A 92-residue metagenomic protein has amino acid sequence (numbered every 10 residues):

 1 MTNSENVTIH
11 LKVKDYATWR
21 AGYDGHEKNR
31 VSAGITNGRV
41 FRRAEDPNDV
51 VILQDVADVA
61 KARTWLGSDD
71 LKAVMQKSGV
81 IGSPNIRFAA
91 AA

Functional and structural regions predicted by a protein language model:
M1-A73, I81-A92: Short S/T/G/P-rich N-terminal loop/turn motif that feeds into the first structured element of a domain
